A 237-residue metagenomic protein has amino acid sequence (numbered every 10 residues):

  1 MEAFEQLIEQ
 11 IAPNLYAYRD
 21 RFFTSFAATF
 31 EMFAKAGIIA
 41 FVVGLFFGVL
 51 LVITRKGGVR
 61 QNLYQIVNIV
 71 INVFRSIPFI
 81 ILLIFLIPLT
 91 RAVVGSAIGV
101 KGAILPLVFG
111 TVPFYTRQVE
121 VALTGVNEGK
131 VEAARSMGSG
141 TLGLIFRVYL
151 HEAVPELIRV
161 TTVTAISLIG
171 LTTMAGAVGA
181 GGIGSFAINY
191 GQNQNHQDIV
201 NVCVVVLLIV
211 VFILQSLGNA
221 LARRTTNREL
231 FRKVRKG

Functional and structural regions predicted by a protein language model:
M1-T24: Short, strongly hydrophobic alpha-helical membrane anchors
F22, F26, F30, V70-V73 (+6 more regions): Hydrophobic alpha-helical elements at and bordering transmembrane segments of multi-pass membrane proteins
F23-T124, R159-I166, V206-L214: Membrane-water interface segments at the C-terminal ends of transmembrane alpha-helices in multi-pass inner-membrane
L50-R55, V200-G237: C-terminal transmembrane helix and the adjacent membrane-cytosol boundary/short C-terminal tail of inner/organellar
F74, A134-S136, V163-I166, Q192 (+1 more regions): Helix-capping/transition residues at the boundaries of transmembrane alpha-helices and the short helical linkers
L123-A153, N193: Short helix-to-coil transition segments within interhelical loops that connect adjacent transmembrane helices
T141-T173: Transmembrane alpha-helices
V160-V210: Non-cytoplasmic
